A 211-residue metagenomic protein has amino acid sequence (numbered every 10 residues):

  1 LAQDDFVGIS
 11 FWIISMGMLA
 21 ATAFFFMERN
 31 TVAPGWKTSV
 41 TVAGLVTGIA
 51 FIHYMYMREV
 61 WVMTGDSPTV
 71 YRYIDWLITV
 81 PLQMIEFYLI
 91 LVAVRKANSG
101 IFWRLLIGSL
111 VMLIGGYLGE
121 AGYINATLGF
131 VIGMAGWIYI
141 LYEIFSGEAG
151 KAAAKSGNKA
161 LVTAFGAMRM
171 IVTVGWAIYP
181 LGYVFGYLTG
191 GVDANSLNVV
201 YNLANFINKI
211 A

Functional and structural regions predicted by a protein language model:
L1-M18: Hydrophobic transmembrane alpha-helical segments in integral membrane proteins
A20-F24, I85-E86, G115, G136-L161 (+1 more regions): Alpha-helical transmembrane segments in multipass membrane proteins, preferentially the mid-helix core
T22-R29, M57-R58, Y73-A121: Internal transmembrane alpha-helix with an interfacial aromatic "cap," most often the third helix
P34-G44, K96-W103, F165-M168: Membrane-interfacial loop-to-transmembrane alpha-helix junctions, especially the N-terminal start
T41-V60: A generic, lipid-embedded transmembrane alpha helix
D66, V94-R95, Y117-L128, I138: Membrane-interface helix caps and helix-loop-helix hairpins in membrane proteins
S99-R104, T127, E148-V174: Membrane-helix boundary/juxtamembrane motif in polytopic membrane proteins
E143-S146, A167-A211: C-terminal transmembrane-bundle signature of multipass membrane proteins, characterized by strong activation on
